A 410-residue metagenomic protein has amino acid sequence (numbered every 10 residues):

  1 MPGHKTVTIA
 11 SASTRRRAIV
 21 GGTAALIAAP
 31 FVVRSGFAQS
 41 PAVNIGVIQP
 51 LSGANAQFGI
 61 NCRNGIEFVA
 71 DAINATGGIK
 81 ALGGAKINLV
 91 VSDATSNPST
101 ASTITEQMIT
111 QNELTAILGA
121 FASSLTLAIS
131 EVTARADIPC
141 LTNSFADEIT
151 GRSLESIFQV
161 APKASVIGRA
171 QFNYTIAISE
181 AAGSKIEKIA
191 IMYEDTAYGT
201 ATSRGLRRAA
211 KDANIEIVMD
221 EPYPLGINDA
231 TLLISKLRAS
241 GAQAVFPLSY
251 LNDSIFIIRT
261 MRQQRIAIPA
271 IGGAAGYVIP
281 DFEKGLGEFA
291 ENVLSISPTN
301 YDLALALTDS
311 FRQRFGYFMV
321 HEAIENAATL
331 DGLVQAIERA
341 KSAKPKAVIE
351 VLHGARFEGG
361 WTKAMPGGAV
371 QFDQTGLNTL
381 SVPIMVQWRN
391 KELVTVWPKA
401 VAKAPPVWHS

Functional and structural regions predicted by a protein language model:
M1-T14, G21-A29: N-terminal secretory signal peptides
P2-H4, R17, R34-S410: Extracytosolic ligand-binding ectodomains
